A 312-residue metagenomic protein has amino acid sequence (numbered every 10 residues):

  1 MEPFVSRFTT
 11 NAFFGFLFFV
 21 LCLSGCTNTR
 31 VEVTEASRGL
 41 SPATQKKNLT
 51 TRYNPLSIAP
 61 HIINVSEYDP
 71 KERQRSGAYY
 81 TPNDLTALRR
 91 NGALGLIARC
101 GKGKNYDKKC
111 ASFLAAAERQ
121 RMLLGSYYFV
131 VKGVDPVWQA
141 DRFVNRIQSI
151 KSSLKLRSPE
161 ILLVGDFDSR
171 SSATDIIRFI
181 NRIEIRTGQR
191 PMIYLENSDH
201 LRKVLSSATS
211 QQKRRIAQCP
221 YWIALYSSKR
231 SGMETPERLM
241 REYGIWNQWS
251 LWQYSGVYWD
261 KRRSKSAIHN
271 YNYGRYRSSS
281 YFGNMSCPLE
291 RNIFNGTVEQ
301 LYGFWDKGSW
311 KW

Functional and structural regions predicted by a protein language model:
E2-F13: Bacterial N-terminal signal peptides that target proteins for export
F14-L21: Sec-dependent N-terminal signal peptides
L23-G25: C-terminal motif of bacterial Sec signal peptides marking the signal peptidase cleavage site
R30-E72, I216-W312: Functionally critical loop-and-helix segments that line ligand-binding/catalytic clefts of soluble enzyme domains
S37-Q189: Substrate-binding cleft of extracellular glycoside hydrolase catalytic domains
G103, K132, S198-D199, W259: Positions that flank functional sites
E160-R241: Catalytic domains of cell-wall/extracellular-matrix polysaccharide-remodeling enzymes, centered on de-N-acetylation
